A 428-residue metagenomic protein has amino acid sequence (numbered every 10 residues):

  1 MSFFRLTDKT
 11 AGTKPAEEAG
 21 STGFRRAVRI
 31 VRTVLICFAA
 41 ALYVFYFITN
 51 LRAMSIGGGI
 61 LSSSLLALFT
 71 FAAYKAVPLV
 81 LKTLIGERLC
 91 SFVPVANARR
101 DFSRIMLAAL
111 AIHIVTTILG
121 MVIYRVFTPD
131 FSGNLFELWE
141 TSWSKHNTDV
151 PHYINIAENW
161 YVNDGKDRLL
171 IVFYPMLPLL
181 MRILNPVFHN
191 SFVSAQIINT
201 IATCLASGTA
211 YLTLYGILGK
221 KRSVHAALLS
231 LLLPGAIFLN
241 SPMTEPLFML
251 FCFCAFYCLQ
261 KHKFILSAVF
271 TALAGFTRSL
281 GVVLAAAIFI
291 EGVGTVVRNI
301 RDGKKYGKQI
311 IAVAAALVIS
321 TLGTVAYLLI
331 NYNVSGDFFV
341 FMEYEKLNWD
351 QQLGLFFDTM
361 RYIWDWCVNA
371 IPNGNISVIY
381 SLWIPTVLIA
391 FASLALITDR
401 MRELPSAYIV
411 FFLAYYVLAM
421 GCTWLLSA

Functional and structural regions predicted by a protein language model:
S144-V162, K166-H189, D358-T359: Short hydrophobic/aromatic helix or loop-helix immediately within or flanking a transmembrane segment in polytopic
R168-P175, L179, V187-G208, I376-I384: Loop-to-helix entry region of an early transmembrane alpha helix in multi-pass inner-membrane enzymes
R182-I183, I197-I217, I389-I397: Transmembrane-helix motifs of polytopic, lipid-linked glycan transferases
N190-S194, L205, A210-L232, L266 (+2 more regions): Transmembrane-helix signature of polytopic, membrane-embedded enzymes that assemble or transfer cell-envelope glycans
I198-A202, G216-L259, A274-L284, A428: Multi-pass, polyprenyl lipid-linked donor-dependent membrane glycosyltransferases
Q260-F264, L284-V318: Perimembrane helix-loop-helix junctions
N299-A314, A392-F412: Membrane-interface helix-loop-helix junctions at transmembrane boundaries of multi-pass membrane enzymes, predominantly
D365-P405, Y416-A419: Hydrophobic, aromatic-rich transmembrane alpha-helices and their immediate juxtamembrane boundary segments
